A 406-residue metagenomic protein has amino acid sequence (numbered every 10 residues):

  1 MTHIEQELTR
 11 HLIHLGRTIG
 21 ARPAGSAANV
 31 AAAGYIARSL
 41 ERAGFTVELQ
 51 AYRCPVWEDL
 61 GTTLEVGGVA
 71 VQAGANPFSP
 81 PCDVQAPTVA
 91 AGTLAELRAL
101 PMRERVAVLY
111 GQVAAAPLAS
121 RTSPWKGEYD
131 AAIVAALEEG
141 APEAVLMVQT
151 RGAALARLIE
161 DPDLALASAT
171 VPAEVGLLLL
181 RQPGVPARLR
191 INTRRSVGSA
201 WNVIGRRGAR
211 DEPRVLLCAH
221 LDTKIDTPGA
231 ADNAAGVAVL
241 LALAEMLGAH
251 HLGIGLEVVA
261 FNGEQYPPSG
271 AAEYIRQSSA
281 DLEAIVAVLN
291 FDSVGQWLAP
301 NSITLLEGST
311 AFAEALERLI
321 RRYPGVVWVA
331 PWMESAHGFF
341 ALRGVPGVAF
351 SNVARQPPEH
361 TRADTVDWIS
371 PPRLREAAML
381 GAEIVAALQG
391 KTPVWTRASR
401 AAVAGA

Functional and structural regions predicted by a protein language model:
M1-T2, T18-A27, A37, T46 (+10 more regions): Second-shell loop/turn segments in exported
T2-Q6, R10-A119: Noncatalytic luminal/extracellular "stalk/propeptide" segments of secretory-pathway proteins
E7-R10, H14, A31, Y35-R38 (+13 more regions): Extracytoplasmic/secreted proteins, especially bacterial periplasmic and envelope-associated proteins
L49, V106-L109, A144-M147, I204 (+6 more regions): Structural recognition of the beta-strand scaffold that forms the well-ordered cores of secreted hydrolase catalytic
V66-A99, G152-A230, A242-M246, G253-G255 (+1 more regions): Soluble metallo-hydrolase cores and metallopeptidase-like ectodomains found primarily in the secretory/periplasmic
M102, A114-Q149: A conserved hydrophobic secondary-structure block that centers on an alpha-helix together with its immediately flanking
A165, S199-N202, T223-A315, V329 (+1 more regions): Acidic/histidine-rich catalytic neighborhood of metal-dependent amide-processing enzymes
W297-A406: Active-site-adjacent substrate-binding region of metalloamidase/peptidase-like peptide-processing proteins
